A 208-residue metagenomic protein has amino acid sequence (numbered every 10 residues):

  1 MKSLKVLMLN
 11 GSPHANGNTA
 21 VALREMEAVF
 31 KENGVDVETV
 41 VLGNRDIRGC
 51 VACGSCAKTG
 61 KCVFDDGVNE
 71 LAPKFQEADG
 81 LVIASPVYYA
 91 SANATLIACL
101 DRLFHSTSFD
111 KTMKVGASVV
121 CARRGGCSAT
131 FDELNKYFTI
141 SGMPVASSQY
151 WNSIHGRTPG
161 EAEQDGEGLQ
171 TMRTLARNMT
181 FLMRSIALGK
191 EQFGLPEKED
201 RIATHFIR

Functional and structural regions predicted by a protein language model:
L4, P144-R208: Glycine-rich phosphate/pyrophosphate-binding loop and the adjoining helix
L4, V63-Y150: Helix-loop-strand module that forms the ligand-binding subsite of alpha/beta enzymes
L4-N33: N-terminal beta1-alpha1 ligand-phosphate binding loop
A28-V35, G80, F104-S108, K136-M143 (+1 more regions): Generic secondary-structure signature for well-ordered alpha-helical cores
V35-R45: A short beta-strand-loop structural module common to alpha/beta enzyme folds
R45-F75, I202-R208: Cysteine-cluster motifs in flexible loop/terminal segments that predominantly coordinate metals
G54-K58, N135, Q164-D165: Short, hinge-like loop/turn segments at secondary-structure boundaries
